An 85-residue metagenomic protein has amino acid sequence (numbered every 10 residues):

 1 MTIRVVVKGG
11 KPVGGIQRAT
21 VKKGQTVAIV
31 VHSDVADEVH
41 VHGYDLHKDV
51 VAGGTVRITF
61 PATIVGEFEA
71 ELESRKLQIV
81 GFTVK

Functional and structural regions predicted by a protein language model:
M1, V50-K85: Extracellular/periplasmic metallocenter environments
M1-G24: N-terminal edge beta-strand
K11, V35-D37: Active-site/binding-pocket entry motifs
Q17-A19, D45-D49: Beta-strand-rich interaction surfaces with strong enrichment in secreted/lumenal proteins
Q17-V35, R57-T63, F68-E71: Beta-strand cores of secreted/periplasmic/IMS beta-sandwich domains, seen most often in copper-related folds
D37-G43: Change to "...patches in solvent-exposed regions of secreted, membrane-anchored, or virion-exposed structural
